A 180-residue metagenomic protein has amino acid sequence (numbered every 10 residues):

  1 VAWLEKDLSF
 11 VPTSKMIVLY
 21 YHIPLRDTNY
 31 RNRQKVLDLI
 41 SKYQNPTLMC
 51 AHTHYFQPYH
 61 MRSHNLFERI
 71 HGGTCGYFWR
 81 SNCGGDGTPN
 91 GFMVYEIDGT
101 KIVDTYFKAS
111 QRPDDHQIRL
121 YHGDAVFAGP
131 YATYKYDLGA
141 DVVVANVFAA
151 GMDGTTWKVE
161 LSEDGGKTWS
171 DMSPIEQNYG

Functional and structural regions predicted by a protein language model:
V1-R69: His/acidic metal-ligating clusters that form di-metal
I17, M61, S81, Q117 (+2 more regions): A generic "cationic amphipathic patch" detector
R62, G166-K167: Charge-rich, low-complexity amphipathic helices in intrinsically disordered tails/linkers adjacent to domains
L66-A150, T155-K158, E163-G165: Binuclear metal-dependent phosphoesterase catalytic core
K167-G180: Solvent-exposed serine/threonine-rich low-complexity stretches and specific carbohydrate-binding patches
